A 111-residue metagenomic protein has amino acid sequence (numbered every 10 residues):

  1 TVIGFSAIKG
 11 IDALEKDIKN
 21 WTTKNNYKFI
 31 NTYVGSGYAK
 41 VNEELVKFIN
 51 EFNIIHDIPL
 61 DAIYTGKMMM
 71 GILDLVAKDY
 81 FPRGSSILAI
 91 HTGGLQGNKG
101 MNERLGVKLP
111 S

Functional and structural regions predicted by a protein language model:
T1-G35, I90-S111: Glycine-rich phosphate/pyrophosphate-binding loop at beta-loop-alpha junctions
T1-G4, Y80-G84: Phosphate-handling active-site elements
I30-R83: Active-site-adjacent helical/loop segments in soluble small-molecule enzymes
K47, A62-K67, R83-L105: ATP/nucleoside-binding phosphotransfer catalytic cores, i.e., glycine-rich phosphate-binding loops
